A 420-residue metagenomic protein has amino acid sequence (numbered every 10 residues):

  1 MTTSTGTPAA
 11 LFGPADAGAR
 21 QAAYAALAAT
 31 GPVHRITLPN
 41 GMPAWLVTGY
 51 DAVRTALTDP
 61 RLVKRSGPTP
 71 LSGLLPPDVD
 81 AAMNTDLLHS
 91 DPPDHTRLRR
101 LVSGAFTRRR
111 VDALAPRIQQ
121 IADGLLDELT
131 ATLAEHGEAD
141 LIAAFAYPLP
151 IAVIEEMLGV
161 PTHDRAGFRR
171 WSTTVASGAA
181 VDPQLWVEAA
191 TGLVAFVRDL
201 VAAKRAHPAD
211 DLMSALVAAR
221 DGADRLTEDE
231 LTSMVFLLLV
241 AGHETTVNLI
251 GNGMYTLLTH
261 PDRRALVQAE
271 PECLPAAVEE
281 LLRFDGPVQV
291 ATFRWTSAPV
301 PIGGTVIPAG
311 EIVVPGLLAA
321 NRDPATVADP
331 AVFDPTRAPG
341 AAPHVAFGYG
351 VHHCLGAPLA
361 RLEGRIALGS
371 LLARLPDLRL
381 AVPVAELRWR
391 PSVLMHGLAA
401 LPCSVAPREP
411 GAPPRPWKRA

Functional and structural regions predicted by a protein language model:
M1-A420: Cytochrome P450
